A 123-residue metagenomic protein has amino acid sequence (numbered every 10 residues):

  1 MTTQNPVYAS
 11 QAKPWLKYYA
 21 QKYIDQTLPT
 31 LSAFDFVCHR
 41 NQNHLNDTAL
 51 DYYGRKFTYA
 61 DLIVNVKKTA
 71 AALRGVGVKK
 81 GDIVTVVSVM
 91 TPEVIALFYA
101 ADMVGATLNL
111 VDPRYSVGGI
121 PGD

Functional and structural regions predicted by a protein language model:
M1-T30: Flexible, non-catalytic linker and terminal segments flanking ANL/adenylate-forming cores
T2-S10, H39-R40, I63-V64, V87-V89: Short low-complexity stretches enriched in small and charged residues
Y8-W15, D35-T58: AMP-dependent adenylate-forming
L28-P29, N46-Y99, S116-G122: Conserved AMP-binding/adenylate-forming core of the ANL superfamily
S32, F36-V37, G119: Hydrophobic alpha-helical segments typical of transmembrane helices and their membrane-interface/capping positions
Y99-V104, N109: Short hydrophobic alpha-helices that are characteristic scaffold elements of the AMP-binding
V111-R114: Short beta->alpha connector loops at strand-helix junctions that form conserved, small/polar/Pro-enriched
